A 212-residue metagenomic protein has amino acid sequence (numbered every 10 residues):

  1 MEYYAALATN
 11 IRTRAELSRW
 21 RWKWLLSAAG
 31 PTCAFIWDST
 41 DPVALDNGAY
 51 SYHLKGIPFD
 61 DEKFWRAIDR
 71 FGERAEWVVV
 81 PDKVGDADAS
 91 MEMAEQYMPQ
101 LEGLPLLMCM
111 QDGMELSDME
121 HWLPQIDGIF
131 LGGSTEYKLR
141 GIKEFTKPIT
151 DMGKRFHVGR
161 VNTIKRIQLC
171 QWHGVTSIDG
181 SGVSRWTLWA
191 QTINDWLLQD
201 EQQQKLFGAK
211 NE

Functional and structural regions predicted by a protein language model:
M1-E95, L206-A209: Non-catalytic, usually N-terminal nucleic-acid engagement modules in DNA/RNA processing proteins
A6-I11, G48-Y50, P81-G85, Q111-G113 (+3 more regions): Active-site beta-loop-alpha junctions enriched in small/polar residues
R21-W24, S39-D41, R74-A75, E102-L104 (+3 more regions): Glycine-enriched alpha-helix->loop->beta-strand junction motifs that scaffold or abut catalytic
P42, E95-P105, R140-R166, K205-A209: Alpha-helix-loop-beta-strand connector modules within alpha/beta enzyme cores
D46, M108, C170: Conserved, mostly hydrophobic/aromatic
P58-F59, L116-P124, F156, N162-G180: Catalytic cores of alpha/beta
A89-E95, E115-Q125, R140-F145: Distinct, well-ordered alpha-helical segments
G133-T135, Q168-D200: Glycine-rich phosphate-binding active-site loops on the catalytic face of alpha/beta enzymes
